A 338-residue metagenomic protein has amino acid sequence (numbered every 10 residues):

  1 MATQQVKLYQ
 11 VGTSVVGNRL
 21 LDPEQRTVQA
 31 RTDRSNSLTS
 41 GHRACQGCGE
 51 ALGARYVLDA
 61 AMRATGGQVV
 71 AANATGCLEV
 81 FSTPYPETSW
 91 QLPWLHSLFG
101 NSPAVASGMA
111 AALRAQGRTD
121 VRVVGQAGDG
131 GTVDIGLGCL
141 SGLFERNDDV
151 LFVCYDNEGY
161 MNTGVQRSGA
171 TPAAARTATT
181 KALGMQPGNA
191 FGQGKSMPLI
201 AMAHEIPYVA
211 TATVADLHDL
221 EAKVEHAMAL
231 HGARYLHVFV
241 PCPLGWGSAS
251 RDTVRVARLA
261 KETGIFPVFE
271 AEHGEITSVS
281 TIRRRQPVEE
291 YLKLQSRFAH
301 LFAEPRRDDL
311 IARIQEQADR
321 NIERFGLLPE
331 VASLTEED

Functional and structural regions predicted by a protein language model:
M1-T3, M62-A71, L220, G247-T253: Intrinsic structural disorder
M1-Y9, L20, P241-D338: Flexible, low-complexity linker and terminal segments
Q4-F152, V165, G169-R176: Cofactor-binding active-site loop characterized by glycine-rich and histidine/acidic residues
L8, L20-L21, L38, L52 (+19 more regions): Generic detector of leucine side chains in alpha-helical contexts
S35, G47, A51, F99 (+4 more regions): Electropositive phosphate-/nucleotide-binding environments in soluble metabolic enzymes
T119-V123, D134-L151, Y155-Y291: Glycine-rich ThDP/TPP pyrophosphate-binding loop and its adjacent helix/strand module within ThDP-dependent enzymes
